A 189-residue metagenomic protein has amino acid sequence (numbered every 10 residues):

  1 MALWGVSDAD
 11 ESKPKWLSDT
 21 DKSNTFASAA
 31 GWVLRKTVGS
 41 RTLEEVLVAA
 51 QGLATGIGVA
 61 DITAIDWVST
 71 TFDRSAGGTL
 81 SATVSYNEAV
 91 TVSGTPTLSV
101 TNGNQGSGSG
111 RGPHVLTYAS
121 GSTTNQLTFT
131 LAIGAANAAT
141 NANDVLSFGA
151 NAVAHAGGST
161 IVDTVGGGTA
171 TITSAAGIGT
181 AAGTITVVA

Functional and structural regions predicted by a protein language model:
M1-A189: Non-catalytic beta-sheet/beta-sandwich ligand-binding modules that flank or precede catalytic cores
